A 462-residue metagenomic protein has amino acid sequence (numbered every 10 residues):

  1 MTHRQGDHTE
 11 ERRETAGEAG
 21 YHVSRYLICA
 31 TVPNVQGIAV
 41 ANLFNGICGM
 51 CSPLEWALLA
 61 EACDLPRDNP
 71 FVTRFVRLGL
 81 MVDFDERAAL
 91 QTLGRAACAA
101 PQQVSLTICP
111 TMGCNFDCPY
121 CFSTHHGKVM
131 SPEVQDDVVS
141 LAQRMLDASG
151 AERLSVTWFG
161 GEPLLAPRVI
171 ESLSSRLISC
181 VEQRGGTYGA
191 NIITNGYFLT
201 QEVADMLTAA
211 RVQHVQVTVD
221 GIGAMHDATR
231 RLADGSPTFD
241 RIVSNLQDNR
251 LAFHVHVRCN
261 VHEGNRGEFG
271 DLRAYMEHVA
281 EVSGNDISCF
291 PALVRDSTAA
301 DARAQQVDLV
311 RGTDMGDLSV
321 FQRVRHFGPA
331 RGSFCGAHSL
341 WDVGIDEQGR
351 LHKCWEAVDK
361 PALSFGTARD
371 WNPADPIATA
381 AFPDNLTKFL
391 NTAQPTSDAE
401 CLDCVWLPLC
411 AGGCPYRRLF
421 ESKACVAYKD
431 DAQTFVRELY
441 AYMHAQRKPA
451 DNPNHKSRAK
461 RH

Functional and structural regions predicted by a protein language model:
H3-R4, V23-Y26, V358-H462: Flexible mid-to-C-terminal extensions adjoining Fe-S/redox cofactors in radical SAM and related proteins
E10-M50, N69-T107, S149, R461-H462: N-terminal [4Fe-4S]-dependent radical SAM core
M50-L65: Short amphipathic alpha-helical recognition elements used for nucleic-acid or partner binding across transcription
L90-D205, A210-Q213: Conserved alpha-helical substructure of the radical SAM core
C114, C118-C121, C335, G349 (+5 more regions): Short cysteine clusters
N115, P163-L165, G196-L199, H214-G235 (+2 more regions): Conserved radical SAM core fold
T124-K128, A228-S236, K423: Short glycine-enriched, charge-decorated loop/helix-capping segments at active-site entrances that position
D227-L351, K360-A368: Radical SAM enzyme [4Fe-4S]-AdoMet core and its adjacent flexible, acidic and glycine-rich loops/tails across
